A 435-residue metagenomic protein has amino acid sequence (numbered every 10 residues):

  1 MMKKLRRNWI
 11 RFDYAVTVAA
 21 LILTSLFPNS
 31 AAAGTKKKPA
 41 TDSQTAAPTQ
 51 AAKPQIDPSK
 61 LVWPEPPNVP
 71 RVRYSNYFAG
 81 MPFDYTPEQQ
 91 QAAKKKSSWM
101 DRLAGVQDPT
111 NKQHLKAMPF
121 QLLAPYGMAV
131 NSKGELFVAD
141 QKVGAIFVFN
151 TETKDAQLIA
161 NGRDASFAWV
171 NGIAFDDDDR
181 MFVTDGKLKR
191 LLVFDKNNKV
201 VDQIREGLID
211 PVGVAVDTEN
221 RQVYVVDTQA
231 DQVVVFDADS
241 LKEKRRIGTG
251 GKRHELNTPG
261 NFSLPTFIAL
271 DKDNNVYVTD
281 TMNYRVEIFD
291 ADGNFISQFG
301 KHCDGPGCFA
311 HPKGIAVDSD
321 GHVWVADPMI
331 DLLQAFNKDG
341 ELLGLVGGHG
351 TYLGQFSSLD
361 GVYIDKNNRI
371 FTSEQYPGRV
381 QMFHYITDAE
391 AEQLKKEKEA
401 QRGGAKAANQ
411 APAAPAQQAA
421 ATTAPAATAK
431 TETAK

Functional and structural regions predicted by a protein language model:
M1-R11: N-terminal secretory signal peptides that target proteins for export/translocation
N8-W9, T24, Q55, N275: A subset of signal/propeptide-processing and intrinsically disordered low-complexity segments in secreted/extracellular
I10, L26-F27, W99-A104: Short, aromatic- and cysteine-enriched interfacial helices/patches that mediate contacts at lipid membranes
A15-L26: Bacterial N-terminal signal peptides
N29-A32: Sec/Tat signal peptide C-region and signal peptidase I cleavage site
G34-K435: Eukaryotic scaffold repeat domains enriched in small/polar residues
